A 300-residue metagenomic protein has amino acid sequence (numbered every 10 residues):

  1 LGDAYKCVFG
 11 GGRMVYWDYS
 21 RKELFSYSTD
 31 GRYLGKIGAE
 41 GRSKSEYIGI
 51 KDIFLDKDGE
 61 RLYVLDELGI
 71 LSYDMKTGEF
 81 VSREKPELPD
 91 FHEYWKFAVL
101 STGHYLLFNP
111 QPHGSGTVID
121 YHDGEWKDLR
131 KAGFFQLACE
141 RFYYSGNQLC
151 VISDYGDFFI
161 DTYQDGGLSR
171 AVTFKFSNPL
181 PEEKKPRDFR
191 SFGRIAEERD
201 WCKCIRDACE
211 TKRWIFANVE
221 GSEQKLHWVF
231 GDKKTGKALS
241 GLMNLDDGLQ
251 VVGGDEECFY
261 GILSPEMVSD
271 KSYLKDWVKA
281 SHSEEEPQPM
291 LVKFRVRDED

Functional and structural regions predicted by a protein language model:
L1-D300: Eukaryotic scaffold repeat domains enriched in small/polar residues
